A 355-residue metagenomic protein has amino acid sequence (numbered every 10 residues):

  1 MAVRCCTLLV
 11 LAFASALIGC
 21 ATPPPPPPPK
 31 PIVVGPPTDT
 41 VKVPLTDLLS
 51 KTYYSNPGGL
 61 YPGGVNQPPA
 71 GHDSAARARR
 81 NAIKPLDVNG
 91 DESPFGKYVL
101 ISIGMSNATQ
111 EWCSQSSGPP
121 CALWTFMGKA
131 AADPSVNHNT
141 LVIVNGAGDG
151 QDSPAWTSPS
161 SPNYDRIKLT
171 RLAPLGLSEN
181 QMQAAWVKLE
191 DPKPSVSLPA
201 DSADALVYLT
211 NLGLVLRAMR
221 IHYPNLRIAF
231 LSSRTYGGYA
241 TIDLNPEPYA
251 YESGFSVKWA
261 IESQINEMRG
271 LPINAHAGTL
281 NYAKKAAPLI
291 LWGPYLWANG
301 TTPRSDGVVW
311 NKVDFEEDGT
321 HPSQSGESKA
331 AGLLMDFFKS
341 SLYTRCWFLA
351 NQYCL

Functional and structural regions predicted by a protein language model:
M1-L9: Bacterial N-terminal signal peptides that target proteins for export
A16-G19: C-terminal motif of bacterial Sec signal peptides marking the signal peptidase cleavage site
A21-P23: Bacterial signal peptide processing site
P26-I101, K339, Y343-L355: N-terminal module-boundary/linker segments of secreted carbohydrate-active enzymes
K51-R77, E92-L206: Conserved SGNH/GDSL esterase-like catalytic core that processes O-acyl groups on lipids and polysaccharides
A82-G96, A131-V136, Y164-Q181, R217-Y223 (+2 more regions): Surface-exposed acidic, glycine-flexible loop patches that form ligand/cofactor-binding and adhesion interfaces
A108, S117, G128, A132 (+5 more regions): Sec-exported extracytoplasmic/periplasmic mature domains
T235-L355: Catalytic His-Asp segment of secreted/periplasmic serine-dependent ester chemistry enzymes
